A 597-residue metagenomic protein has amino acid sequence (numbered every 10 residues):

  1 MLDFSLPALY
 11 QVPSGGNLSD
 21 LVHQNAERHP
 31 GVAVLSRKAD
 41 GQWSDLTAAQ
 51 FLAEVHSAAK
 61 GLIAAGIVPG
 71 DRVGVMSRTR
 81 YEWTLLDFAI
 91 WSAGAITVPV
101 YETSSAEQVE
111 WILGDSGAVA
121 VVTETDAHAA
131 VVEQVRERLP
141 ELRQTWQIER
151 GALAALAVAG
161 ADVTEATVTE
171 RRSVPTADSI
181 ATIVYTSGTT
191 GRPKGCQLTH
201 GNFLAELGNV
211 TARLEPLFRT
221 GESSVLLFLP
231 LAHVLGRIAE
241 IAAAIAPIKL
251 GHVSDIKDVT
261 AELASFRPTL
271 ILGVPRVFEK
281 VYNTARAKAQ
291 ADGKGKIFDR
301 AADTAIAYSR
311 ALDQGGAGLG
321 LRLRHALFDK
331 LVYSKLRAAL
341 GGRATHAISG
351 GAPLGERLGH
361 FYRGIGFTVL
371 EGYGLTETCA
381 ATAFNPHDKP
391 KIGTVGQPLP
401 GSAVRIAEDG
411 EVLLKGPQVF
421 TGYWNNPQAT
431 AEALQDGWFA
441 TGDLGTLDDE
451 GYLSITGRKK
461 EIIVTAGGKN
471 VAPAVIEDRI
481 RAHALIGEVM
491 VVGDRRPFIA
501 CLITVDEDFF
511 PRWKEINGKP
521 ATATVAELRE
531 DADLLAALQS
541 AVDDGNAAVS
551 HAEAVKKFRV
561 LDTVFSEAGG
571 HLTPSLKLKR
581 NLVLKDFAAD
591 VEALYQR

Functional and structural regions predicted by a protein language model:
S14, V34-F88, S105-E110, H200-G201: Conserved AMP-binding/adenylate-forming core of the ANL superfamily
P30-G31, Q147, V163-Y185, R192 (+1 more regions): Conserved pre-ATP/AMP-binding loop-to-beta segment of ANL
D40, A127-A177, A285-K335: ANL superfamily adenylate-forming
D45-A49, A181-L207: Conserved AMP-binding A3 loop
A64-A65, S92-A159, A537: Structural core segment of the AMP-binding/adenylate-forming
L204-L227, L231-Y333, R343: Conserved AMP-binding/adenylation subdomain of ANL enzymes
P398-T465, A482: Conserved ATP-binding/catalytic segment of the ANL
E488-M490, P497, K514, Q539-R597: Conserved C-terminal "lid"/linker of ANL adenylate-forming enzymes
